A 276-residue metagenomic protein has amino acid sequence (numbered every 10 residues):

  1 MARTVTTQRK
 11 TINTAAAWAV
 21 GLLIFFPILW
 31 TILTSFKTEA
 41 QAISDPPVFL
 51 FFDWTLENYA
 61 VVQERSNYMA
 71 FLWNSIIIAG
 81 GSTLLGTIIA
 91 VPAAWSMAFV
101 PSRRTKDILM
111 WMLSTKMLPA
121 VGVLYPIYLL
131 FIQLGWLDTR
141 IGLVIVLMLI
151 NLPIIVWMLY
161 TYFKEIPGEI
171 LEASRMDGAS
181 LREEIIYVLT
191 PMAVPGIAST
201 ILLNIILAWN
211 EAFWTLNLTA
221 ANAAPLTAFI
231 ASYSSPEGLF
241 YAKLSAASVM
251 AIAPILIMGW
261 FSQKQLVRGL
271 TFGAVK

Functional and structural regions predicted by a protein language model:
R3-K276: A structural signal for multi-pass alpha-helical bundles of membrane permease subunits that mediate small-molecule
